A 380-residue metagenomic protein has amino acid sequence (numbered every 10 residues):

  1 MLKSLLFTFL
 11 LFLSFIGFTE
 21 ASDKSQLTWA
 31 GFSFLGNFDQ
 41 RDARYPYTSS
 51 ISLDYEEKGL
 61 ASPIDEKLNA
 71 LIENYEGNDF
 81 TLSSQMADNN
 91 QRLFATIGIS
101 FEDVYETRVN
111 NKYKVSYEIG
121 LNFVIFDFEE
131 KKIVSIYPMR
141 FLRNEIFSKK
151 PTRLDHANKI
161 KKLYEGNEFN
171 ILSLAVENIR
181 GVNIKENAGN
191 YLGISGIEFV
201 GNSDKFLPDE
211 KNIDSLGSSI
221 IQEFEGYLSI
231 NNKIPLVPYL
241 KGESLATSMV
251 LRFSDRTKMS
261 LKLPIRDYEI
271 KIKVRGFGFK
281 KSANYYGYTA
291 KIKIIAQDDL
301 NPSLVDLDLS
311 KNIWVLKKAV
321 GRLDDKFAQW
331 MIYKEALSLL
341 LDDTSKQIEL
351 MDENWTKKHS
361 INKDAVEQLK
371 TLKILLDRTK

Functional and structural regions predicted by a protein language model:
M1-L6, E20-S22: Short, Lys/Arg-enriched, disordered terminal segments
S4-F15: Sec-dependent N-terminal signal peptides
F15-G17, I119: Generic detector of short, well-ordered, non-transmembrane alpha-helical segments enriched in hydrophobic residues
F18-F80, M86-D88, L93, I146-V250 (+2 more regions): A structural "domain/chain start" motif
Q85-E129, L251-L323, F327: Surface-exposed short loop/turn segments
V104-E106, L142-S148: Sequence/structural signature of outer-membrane beta-barrel proteins
V134-Y137, V305-D306: A structural microfeature
